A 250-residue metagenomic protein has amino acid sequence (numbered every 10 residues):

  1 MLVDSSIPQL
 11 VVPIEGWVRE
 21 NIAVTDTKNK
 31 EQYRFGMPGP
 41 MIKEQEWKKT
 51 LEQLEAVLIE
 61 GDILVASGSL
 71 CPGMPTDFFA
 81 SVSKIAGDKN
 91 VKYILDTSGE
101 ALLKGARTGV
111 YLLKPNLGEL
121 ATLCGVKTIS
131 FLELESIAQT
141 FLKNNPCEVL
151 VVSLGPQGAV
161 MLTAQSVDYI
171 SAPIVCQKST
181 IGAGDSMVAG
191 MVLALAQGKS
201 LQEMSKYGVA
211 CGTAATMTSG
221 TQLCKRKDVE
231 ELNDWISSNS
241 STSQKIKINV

Functional and structural regions predicted by a protein language model:
M1-D62, E230-V250: Conserved N-terminal subdomain of the carbohydrate kinase-like
S6-V12, Y111-A121, D168-I174: Short hydrophobic/aromatic-enriched beta-strand-loop microsegments
P40-K43, L70-M74, A101-L103, G158-A159 (+1 more regions): Short, small-residue-enriched loops and turns at beta-alpha junctions that line or gate enzyme active sites
K48-E55, I59, A80, L103 (+3 more regions): Amphipathic, non-transmembrane alpha-helical secondary structure
D62-I63, V149: Structural motif
I63-L134: Conserved beta-alpha-beta core of the PfkB/ribokinase-like small-molecule kinase fold
K84, L103, F131-V250: Conserved phosphate-binding/catalytic region of the ribokinase-like
